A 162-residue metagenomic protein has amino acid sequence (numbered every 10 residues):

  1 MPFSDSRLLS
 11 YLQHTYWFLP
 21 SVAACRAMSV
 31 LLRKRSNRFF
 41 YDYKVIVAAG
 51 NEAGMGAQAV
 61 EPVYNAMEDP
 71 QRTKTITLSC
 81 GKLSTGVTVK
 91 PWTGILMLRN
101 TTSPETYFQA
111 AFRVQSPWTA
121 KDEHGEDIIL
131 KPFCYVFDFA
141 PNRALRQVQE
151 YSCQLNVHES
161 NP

Functional and structural regions predicted by a protein language model:
M1-V45, G50: Conserved helicase/translocase motor-coupling segment
F40, K44-E159: Conserved RecA-like P-loop NTPase helicase motor core
